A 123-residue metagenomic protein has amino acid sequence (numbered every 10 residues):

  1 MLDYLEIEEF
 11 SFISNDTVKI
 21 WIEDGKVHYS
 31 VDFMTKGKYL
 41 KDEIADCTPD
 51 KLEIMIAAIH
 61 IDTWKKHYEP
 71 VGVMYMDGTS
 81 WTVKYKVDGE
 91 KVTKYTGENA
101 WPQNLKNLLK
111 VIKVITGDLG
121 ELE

Functional and structural regions predicted by a protein language model:
M1-F12, G37, K41-C47, K51-E123: Short, well-ordered, aromatic-rich surface patches in folded extracellular/luminal domains
T17-Y39: Short, flexible N-terminal segments of the mature chain
